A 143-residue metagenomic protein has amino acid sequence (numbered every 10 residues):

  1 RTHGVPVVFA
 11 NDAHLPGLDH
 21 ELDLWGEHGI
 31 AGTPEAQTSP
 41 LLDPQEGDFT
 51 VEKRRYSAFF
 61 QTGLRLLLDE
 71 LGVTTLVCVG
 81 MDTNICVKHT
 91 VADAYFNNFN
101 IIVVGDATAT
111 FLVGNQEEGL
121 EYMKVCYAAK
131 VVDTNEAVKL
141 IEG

Functional and structural regions predicted by a protein language model:
R1-L15: Von Willebrand factor
T2-H3, G26-G143: Active-site-adjacent betaalpha module
D12-G17, T33, Q37: Glycine-rich, small/polar surface segments that engage phosphate groups of diverse ligands
L18-G26: Metal-dependent catalytic neighborhoods of phosphoester/phosphodiester hydrolases
